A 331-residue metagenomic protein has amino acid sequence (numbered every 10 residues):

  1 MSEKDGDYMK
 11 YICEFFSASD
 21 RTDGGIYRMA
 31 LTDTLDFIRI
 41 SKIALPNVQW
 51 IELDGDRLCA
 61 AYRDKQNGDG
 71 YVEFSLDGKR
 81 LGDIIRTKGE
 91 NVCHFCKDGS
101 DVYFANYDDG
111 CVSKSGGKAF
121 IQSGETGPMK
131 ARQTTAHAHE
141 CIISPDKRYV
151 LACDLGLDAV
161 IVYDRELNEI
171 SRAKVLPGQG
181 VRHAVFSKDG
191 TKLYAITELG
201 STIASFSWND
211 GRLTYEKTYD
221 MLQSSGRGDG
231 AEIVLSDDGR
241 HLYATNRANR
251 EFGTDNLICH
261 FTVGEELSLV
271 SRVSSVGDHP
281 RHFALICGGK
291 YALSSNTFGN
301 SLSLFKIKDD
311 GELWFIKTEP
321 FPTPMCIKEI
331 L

Functional and structural regions predicted by a protein language model:
A18-G24, D64-D69, Y107-S113, C153-G156 (+3 more regions): Short, solvent-exposed loop/turn segments at conserved positions within beta-propeller repeat blades
T22, P46-N47, N91, H137 (+6 more regions): Beta-rich catalytic cores
S41-P46, I84-K88, Q122, A131-T135 (+4 more regions): Surface loop/turn motifs at the tips and blade-to-blade linkers of beta-strand repeat domains
L53-G55, K97-G99, P145-D146, K188-G190 (+3 more regions): Residue-level detector of Asp-centered blade-edge/turn motifs that repeat once per structural unit in beta-propeller
L81-E140: Asp-box/WD-like beta-propeller blade repeats and closely related beta-sheet repeat scaffolds
G230-V263, R272-C287: Loop/turn-rich, solvent-exposed surfaces of beta-rich toroidal or solenoidal domains
